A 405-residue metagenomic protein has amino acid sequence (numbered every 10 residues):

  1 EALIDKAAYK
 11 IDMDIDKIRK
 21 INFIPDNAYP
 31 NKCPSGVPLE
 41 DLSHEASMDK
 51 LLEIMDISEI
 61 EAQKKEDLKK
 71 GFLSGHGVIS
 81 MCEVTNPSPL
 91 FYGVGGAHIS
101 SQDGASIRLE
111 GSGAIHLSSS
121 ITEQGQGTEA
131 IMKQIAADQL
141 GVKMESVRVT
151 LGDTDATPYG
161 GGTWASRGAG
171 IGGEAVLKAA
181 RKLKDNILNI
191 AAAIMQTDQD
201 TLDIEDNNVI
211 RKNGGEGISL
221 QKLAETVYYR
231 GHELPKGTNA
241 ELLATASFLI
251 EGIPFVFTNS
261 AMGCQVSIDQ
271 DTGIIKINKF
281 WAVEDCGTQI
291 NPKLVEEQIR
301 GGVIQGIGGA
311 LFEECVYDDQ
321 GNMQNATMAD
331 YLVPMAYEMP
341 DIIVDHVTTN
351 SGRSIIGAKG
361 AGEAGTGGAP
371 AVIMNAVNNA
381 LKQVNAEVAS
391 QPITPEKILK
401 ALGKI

Functional and structural regions predicted by a protein language model:
A2-T85, Q134-I405: C-terminal catalytic domains of large/alpha subunits in multi-subunit enzymes
I79-G111, I115, S119-I121, Q126 (+1 more regions): Conserved beta-alpha junction segments in alpha/beta enzyme cores
E129-A130: Conserved strand-to-helix beginnings and helix N-cap segments that scaffold or border functional pockets
